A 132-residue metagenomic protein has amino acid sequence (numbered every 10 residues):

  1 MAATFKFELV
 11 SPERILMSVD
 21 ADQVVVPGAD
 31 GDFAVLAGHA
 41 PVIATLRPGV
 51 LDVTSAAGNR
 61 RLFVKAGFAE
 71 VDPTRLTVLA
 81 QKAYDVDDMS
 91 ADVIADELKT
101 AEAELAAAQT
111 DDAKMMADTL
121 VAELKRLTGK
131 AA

Functional and structural regions predicted by a protein language model:
M1-T4: Short, charged, intrinsically disordered terminal tails
K6-T100: Compact, glycine-rich, soluble single-domain proteins
V86-A132: Acidic/glycine-rich phosphate/pyrophosphate-binding loops and surrounding catalytic core that coordinate Mg2+
